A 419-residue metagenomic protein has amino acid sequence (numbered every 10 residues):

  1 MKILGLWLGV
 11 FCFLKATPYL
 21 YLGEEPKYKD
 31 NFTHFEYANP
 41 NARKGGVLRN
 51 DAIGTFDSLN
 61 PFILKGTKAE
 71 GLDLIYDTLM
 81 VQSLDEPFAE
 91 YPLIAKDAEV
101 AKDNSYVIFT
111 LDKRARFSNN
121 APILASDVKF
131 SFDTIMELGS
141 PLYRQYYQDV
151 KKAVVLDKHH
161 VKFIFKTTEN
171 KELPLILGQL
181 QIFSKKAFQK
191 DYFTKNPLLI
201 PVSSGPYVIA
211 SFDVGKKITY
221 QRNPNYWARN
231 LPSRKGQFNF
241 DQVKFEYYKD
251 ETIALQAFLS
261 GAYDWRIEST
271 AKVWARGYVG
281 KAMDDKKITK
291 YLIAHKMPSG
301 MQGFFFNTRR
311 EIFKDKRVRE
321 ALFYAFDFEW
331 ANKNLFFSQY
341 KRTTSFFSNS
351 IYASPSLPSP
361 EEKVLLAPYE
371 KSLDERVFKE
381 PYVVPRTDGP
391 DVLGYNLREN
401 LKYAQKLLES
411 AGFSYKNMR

Functional and structural regions predicted by a protein language model:
T17-K102, T110, D133, I200-V202: N-terminal lobe/hinge region of extracytoplasmic solute-binding protein
Y19, G45-G54, K96, Y106-F109 (+7 more regions): Short, well-ordered beta-strand elements
Y28, A38, R43, I63-G71 (+7 more regions): Aromatic- and charge-enriched surface segment that lines or borders ligand/interaction sites
Y37, M80-L84, R116, D133-S140 (+9 more regions): Sec-exported extracytoplasmic/periplasmic mature domains
I75-E86, L177-Q242, K249-I253, S260 (+1 more regions): Gly/Pro-rich hinge or "lid" segments in bacterial periplasmic/extracellular proteins
T110, R144-Q189, S204-D213, S356-S372: Surface-exposed binding/hinge segments that line and control ligand-binding clefts or catalytic entry sites
K152-V155, A210-Q221, E246-R310, A321 (+1 more regions): Extracellular/periplasmic solute-recognition and catalytic clefts
K314-R419: Append "and occasionally in soluble cytosolic enzymes with long acidic Gly/Pro-rich linkers
